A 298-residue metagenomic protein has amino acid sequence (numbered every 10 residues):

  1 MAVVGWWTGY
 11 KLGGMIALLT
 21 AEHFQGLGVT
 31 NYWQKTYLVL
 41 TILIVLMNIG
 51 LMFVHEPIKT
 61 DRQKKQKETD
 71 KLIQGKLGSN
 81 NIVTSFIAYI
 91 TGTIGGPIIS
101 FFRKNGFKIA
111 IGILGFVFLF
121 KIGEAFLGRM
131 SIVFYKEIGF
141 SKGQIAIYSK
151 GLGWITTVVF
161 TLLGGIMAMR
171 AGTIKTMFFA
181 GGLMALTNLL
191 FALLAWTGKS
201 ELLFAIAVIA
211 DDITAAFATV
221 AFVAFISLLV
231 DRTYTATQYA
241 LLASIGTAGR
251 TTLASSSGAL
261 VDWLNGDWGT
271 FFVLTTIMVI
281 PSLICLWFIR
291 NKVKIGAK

Functional and structural regions predicted by a protein language model:
M1-I122, F126, F140-K142, I284-K298: Intracellular loop-helix junctions on the cytosolic face of multi-pass helical membrane proteins
M1-W6, K142-G143, R232-L242: Loop-to-transmembrane helix entry/capping segments in MFS-fold secondary transporters and related SLC/MFSD carriers
H23-L43, S256-P281: A membrane-interface helix-boundary motif in multi-pass transporters
Q25, V159-T176, V261-D262: Helix-to-loop junctions at the C-terminal end of transmembrane segments in multipass secondary transporters
R129-A146: Short amphipathic helix-loop junctions that connect adjacent transmembrane helices in Major Facilitator Superfamily/SLC
G182-K199: C-terminal ends and interior cores of transmembrane alpha-helices in multi-pass membrane transporters/permeases
A216-T233: Intracellular juxtamembrane helix-capping segments at the cytosolic ends of symmetry-related transmembrane helices
L229-W263: A late C-terminal transmembrane helix in Major Facilitator Superfamily
